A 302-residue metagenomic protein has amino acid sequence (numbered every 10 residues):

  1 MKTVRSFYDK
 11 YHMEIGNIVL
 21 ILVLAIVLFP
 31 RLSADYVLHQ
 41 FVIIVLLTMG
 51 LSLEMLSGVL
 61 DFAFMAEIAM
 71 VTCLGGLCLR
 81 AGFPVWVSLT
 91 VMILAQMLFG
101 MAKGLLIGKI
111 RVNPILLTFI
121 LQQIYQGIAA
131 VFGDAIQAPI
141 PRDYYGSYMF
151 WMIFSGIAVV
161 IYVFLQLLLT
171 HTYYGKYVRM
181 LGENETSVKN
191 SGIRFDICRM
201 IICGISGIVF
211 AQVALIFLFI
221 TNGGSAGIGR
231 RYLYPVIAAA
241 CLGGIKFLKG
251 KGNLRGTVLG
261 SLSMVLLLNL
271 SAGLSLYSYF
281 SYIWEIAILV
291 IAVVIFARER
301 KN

Functional and structural regions predicted by a protein language model:
M1-I26, V163-F164, E183-I197, L267 (+1 more regions): Cytosolic-side transmembrane-helix boundaries in multi-pass membrane proteins
M1-M49, G82-V87, I193, I201: Membrane-interfacial amphipathic/re-entrant helices at transmembrane-helix boundaries
G16-L28, L51, Q122-G127, S155-L167 (+4 more regions): Hydrophobic core segments of alpha-helical transmembrane domains in multi-pass membrane transport and ion-translocation
L22-A81, A240-K251: Single transmembrane alpha-helix segments in multi-pass membrane proteins
L28-Q40, D134, Y148, L169 (+1 more regions): Inter-helical junctions in multi-pass inner-membrane proteins, predominant in energy-converting antiporter-like
F83-Q122, L259-G260: Alpha-helical transmembrane segments within multi-pass membrane transporters and channels
I110-T172, C198-I201, I220-G229: Transmembrane helix-bundle core of multi-pass membrane transporters and related energy-transducing complexes
G224-I286: Transmembrane alpha-helical segments in multi-pass inner-membrane proteins
